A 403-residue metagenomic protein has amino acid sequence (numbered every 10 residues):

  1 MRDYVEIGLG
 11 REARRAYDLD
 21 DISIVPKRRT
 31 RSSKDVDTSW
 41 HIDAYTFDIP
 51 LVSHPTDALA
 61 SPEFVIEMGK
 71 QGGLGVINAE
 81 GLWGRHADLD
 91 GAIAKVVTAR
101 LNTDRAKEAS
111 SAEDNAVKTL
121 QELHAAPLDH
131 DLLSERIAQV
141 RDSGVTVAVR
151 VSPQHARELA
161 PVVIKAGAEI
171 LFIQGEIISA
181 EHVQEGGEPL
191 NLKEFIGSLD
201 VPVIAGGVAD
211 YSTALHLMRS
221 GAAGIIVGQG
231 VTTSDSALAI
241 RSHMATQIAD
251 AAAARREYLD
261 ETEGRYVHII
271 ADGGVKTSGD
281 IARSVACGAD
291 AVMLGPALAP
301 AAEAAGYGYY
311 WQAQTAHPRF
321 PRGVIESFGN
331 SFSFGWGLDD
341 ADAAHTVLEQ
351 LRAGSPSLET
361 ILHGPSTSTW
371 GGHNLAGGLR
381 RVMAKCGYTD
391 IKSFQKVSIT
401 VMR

Functional and structural regions predicted by a protein language model:
M1-R28, D104-A109, H124-A138, D200 (+2 more regions): Alpha/beta catalytic cores of nucleotide-metabolism and tRNA/nucleoside-modifying enzymes
M1-T262, H268, L298: Active-site entrance/lid segments in N-terminal catalytic domains of soluble metabolic enzymes
